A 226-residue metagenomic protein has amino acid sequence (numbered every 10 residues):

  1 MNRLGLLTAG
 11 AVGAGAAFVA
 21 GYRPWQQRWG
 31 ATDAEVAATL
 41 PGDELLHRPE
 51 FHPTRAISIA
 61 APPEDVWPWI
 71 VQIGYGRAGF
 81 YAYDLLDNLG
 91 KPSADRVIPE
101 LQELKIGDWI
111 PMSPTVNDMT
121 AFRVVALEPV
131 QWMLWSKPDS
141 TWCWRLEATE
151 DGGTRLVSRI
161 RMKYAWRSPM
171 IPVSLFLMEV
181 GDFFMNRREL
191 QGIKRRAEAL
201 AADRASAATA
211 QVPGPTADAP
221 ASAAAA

Functional and structural regions predicted by a protein language model:
M1-A56, E64-D65, A78-F80, E147-D151 (+2 more regions): Short amphipathic, positively biased membrane-proximal segments that drive organelle/inner-membrane targeting
L46, S58-D65, V71-W144, T149-V157 (+3 more regions): Glycine-rich portal/gate segments that line the openings of hydrophobic small-molecule binding cavities
